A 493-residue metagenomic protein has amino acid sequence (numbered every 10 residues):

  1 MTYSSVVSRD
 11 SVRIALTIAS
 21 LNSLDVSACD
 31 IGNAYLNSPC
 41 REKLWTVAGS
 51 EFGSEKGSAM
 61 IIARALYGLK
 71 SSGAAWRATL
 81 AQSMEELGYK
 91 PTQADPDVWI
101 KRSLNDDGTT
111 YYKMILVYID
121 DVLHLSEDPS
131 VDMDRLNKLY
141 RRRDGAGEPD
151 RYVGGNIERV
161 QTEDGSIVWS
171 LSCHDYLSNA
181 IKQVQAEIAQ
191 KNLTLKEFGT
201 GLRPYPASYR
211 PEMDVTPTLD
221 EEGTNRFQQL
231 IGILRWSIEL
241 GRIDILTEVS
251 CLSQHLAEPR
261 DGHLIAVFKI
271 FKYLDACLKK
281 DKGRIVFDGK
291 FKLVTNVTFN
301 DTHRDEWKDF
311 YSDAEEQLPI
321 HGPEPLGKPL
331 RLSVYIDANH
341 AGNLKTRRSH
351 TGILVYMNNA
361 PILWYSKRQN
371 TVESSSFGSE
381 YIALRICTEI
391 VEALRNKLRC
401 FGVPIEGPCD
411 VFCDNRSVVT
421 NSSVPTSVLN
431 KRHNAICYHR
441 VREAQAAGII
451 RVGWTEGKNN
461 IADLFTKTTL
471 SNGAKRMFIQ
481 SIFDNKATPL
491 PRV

Functional and structural regions predicted by a protein language model:
M1-S83, S126, L136-Y140, C173-Q183: Catalytic-core region of right-hand nucleic acid polymerases
R13-L16, E148-T298, E456, F465-T466: C-terminal reverse transcriptase regions that engage the nucleic-acid substrate
A15, D30, T46, G68 (+18 more regions): Mobile genetic element proteins and their domesticated derivatives, centered on retroelements and DNA transposons
G32-M60, A78, R102-D106, L193-E212 (+1 more regions): Reverse-transcriptase-like RNA-dependent polymerase core
Y35-A48, Y67-S72, K101-R142, E158-W169 (+3 more regions): Catalytic palm subdomain of template-directed nucleic-acid polymerases, centered on the conserved carboxylate motif
R77-I119, H124-R143, S237-E248, P361-L363 (+1 more regions): Active-site palm subdomain of RNA-directed nucleic acid polymerases
H255, R331, N370-V493: RNase H-like nuclease module associated with reverse transcription
L326-F377: RNase H-like nuclease fold core
